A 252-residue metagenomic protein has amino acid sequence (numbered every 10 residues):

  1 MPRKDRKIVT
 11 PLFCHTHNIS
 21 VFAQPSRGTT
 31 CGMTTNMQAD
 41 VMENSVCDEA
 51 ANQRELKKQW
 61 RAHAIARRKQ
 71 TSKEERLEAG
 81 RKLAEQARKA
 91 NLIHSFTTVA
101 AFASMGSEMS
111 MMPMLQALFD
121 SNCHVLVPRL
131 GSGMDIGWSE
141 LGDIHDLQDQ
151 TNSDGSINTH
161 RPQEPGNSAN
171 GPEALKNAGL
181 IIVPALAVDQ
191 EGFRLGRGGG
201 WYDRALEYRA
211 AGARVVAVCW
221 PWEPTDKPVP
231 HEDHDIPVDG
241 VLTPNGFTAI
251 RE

Functional and structural regions predicted by a protein language model:
P2, F13-P25, T29-N177: N-terminal active-site beta-alpha-beta segment that forms phosphate/nucleotide-binding and substrate-recognition loops
K4-K7: Charged/polar low-complexity intrinsically disordered segments
T35-C47, M134-E252: Conserved phosphate- and dinucleotide-binding cores of soluble alpha/beta proteins, encompassing both enzyme active
